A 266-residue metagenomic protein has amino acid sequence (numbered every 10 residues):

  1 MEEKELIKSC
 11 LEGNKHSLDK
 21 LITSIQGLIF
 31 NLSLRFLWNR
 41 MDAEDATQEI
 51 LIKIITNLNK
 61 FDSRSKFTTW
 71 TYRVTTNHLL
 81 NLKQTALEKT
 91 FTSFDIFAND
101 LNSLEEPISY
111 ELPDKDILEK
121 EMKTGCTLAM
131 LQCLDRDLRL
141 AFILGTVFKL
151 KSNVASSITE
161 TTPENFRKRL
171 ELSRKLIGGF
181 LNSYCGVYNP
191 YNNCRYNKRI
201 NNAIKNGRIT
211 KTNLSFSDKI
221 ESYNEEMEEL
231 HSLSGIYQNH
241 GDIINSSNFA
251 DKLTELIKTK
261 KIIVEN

Functional and structural regions predicted by a protein language model:
M1, F91-R136, L140, L150-N165 (+1 more regions): Intrinsic, short, N-terminal disordered tails of RNA polymerase sigma-factor systems
E3-L6, F30, R40-N57: Conserved RNAP core-binding helix
I7-F30: A short, charge-rich alpha-helical start-of-domain segment used by transcription regulators
L11-E12, L51-K66, T85-L87: Sigma70-family region 2
I22-R40, N57, K83, C133: Amphipathic, Lys/Arg- and hydrophobic-enriched alpha-helical face
S24-Q26, I143-L150: Short helix-capping/turn signature of helix-turn-helix
N31, D45-I52, S65-N77: Structural recognition of an alpha-helix C-terminal capping motif at a helix-to-coil junction
N59-D62, T76-F94: Arg/Lys-rich amphipathic alpha helix in sigma70-family domain 2
